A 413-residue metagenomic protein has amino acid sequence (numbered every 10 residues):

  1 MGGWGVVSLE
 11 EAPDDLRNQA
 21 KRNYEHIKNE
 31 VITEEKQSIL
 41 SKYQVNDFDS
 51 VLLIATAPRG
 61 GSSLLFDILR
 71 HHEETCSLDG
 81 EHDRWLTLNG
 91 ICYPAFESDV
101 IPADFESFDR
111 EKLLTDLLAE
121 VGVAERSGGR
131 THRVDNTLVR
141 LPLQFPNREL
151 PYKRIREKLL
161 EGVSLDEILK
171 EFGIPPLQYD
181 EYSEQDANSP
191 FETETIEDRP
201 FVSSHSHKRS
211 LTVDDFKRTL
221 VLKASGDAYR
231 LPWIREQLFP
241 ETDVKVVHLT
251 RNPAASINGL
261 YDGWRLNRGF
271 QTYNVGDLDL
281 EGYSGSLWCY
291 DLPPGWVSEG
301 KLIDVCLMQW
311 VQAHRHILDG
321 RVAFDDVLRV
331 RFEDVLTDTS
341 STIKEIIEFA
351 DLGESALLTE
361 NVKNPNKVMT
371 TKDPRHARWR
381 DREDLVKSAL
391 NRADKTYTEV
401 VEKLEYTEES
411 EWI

Functional and structural regions predicted by a protein language model:
M1-D15, K112, D116-P146, L231-Y261 (+1 more regions): Charged/polar interaction segments and conserved charged motifs
G2-F201, P365-K372, I413: PAPS-dependent sulfotransferase catalytic core
G2-L52, R265, F270, L278-R329 (+1 more regions): PAPS-dependent sulfotransferases, especially Golgi type II membrane carbohydrate sulfotransferases
T56-G61, R70, D79, Y93-F96 (+7 more regions): Generic hydrophobic/packing signal
G61, S77, N89, D135 (+6 more regions): Small/flexible residues
E81-W85, L249-N252, L358-V362: A short, structured active-site edge motif that brings together acidic residues
K153-L357: PAPS-dependent sulfotransferase catalytic domain
